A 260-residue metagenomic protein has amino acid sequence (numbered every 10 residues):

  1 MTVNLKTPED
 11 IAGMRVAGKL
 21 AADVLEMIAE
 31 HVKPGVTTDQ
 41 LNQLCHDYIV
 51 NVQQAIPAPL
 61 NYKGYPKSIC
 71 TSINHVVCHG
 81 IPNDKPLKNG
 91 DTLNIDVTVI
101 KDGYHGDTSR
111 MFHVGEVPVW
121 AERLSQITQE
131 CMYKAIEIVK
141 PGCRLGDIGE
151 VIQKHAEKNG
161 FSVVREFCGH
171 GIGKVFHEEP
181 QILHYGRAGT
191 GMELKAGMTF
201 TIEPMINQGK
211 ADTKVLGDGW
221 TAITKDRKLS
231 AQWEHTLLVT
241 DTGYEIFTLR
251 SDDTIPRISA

Functional and structural regions predicted by a protein language model:
M1-A260: Active-site neighborhoods and metal-handling regions in enzymes and metal-associated proteins
